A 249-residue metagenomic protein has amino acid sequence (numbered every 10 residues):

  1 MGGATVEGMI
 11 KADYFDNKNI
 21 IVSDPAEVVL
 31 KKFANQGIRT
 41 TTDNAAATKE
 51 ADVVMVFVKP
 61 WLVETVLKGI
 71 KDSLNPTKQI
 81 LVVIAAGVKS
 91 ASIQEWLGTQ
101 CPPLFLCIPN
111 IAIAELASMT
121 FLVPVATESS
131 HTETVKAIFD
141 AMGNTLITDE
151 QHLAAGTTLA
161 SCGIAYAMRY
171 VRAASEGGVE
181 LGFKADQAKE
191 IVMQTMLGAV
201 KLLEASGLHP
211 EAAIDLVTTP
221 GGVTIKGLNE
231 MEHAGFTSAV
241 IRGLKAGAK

Functional and structural regions predicted by a protein language model:
M1-T42, A46-E50, A117, V179-L181: NAD(P)+-binding Rossmann beta1-loop-alpha1 motif at the extreme N-terminus of oxidoreductases
F15, S92, W96-P103, M119-A155 (+1 more regions): Internal alpha-helical scaffold of NAD(P)-dependent oxidoreductase catalytic cores
I20, A47, V63, K184-I191 (+2 more regions): Small-residue helix-packing motif on alpha-helices
A26, A86-V88, P109-I113, T195-M196 (+1 more regions): Glycine-rich beta-alpha junction loops
F33-Q36, N44-L122: Rossmann-like NAD(P)(H) cofactor-binding subdomain of soluble oxidoreductases
I108-I113, T157-A167: Glycine/serine-rich anion-binding loops at beta->alpha junctions that coordinate negatively charged ligand groups
M193-K249: NAD(P)-dependent Rossmann-like dehydrogenase/reductase catalytic/cofactor-binding core
